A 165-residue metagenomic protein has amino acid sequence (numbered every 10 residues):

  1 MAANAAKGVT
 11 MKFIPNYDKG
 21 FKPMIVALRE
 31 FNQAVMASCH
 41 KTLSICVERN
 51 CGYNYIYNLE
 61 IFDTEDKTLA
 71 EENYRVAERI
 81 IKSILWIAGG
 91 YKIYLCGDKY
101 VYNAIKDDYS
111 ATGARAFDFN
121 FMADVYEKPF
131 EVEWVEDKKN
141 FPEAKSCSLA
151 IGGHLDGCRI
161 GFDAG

Functional and structural regions predicted by a protein language model:
M1-G157: Nucleotide/phosphate-binding catalytic cleft detector across ATP-hydrolyzing and phosphate-transferring enzymes
I160-A164: Asp-based phosphoryl-transfer active-site loop
